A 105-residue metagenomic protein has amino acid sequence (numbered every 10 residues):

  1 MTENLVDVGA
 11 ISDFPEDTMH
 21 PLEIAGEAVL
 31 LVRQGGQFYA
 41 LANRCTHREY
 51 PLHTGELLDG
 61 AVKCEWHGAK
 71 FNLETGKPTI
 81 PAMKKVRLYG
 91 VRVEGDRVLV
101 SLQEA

Functional and structural regions predicted by a protein language model:
M1-D59, N72-L73, K85-A105: N-terminal pre-ligand scaffold of iron-sulfur
C45, C64-H67: Short cysteine clusters
A82: Active-site loop/oxyanion-hole signature of alpha/beta-hydrolase fold enzymes
